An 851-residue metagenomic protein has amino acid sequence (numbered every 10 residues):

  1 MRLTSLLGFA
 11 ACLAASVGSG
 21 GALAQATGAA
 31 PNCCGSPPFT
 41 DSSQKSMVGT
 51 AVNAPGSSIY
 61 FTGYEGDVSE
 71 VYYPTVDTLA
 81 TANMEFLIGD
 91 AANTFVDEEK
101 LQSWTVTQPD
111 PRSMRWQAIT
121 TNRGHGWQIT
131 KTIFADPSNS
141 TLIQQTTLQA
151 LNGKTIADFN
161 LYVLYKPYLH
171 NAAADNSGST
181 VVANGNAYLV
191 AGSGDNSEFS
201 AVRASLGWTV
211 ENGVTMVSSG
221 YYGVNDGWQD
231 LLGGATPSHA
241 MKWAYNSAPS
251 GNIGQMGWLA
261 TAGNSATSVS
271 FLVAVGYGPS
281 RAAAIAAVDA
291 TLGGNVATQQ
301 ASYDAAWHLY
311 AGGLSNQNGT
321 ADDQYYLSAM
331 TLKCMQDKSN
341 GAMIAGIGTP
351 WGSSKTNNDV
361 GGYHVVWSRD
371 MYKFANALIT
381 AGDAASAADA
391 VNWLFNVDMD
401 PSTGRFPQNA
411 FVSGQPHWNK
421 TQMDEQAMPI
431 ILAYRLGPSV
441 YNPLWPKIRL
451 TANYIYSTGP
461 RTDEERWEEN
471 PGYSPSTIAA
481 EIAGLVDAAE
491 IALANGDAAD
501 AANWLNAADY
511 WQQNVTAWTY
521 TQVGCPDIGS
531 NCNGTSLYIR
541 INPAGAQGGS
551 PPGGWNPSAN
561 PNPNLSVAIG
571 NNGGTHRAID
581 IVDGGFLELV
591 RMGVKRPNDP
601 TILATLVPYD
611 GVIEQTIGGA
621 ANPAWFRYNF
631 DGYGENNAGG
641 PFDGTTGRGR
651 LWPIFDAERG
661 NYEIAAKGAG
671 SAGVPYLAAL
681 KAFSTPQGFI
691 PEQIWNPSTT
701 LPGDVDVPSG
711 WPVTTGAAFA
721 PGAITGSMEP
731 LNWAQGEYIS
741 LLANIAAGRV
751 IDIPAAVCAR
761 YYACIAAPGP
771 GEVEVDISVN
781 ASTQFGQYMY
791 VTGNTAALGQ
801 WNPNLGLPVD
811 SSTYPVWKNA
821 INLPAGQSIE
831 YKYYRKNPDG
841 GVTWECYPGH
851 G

Functional and structural regions predicted by a protein language model:
A24-F95, S113, Y162: Beta-strand-rich N-terminal accessory domains
A26-P37, Q108-P109, R123, W127-Q128 (+4 more regions): Acidic/polar, glycine-enriched structural segments that form the non-catalytic walls/loops of the carbohydrate-binding
L148-A150, L309-G319, M330-M335, M371-A385 (+6 more regions): Well-ordered alpha-helical scaffold segments within catalytic/enzyme domains
Q149-A150, G178, G194, T291 (+5 more regions): Aromatic-rich carbohydrate-recognition surfaces in CAZymes
L189-Q229, S315-D322, M330, F406 (+5 more regions): Extended ligand-binding clefts on enzyme/binding-domain cores
I285-A306, T320-L327, G382-V397, V440-T458 (+4 more regions): Extended, well-ordered alpha-helical scaffold segments
F642-F655, Y676-A678, A682-A767: CBM-like carbohydrate-recognition segments
S782-S828, K836-G851: Aromatic-rich carbohydrate-binding modules that target alpha-glucans
